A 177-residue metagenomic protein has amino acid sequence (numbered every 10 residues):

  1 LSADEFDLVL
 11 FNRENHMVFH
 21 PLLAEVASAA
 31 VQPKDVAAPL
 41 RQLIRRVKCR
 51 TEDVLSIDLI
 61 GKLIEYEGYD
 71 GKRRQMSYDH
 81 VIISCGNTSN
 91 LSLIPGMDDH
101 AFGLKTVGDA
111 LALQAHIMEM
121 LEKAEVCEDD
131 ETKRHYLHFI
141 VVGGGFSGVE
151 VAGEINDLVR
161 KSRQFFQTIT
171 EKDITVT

Functional and structural regions predicted by a protein language model:
L1-S56, F139, F146-T177: Beta1-alpha1 glycine-rich phosphate/pyrophosphate-binding loop at the start of Rossmann-like nucleotide-binding domains
K48-I140, L158: FAD-binding core/adjacent interface of flavoenzyme oxidoreductases
